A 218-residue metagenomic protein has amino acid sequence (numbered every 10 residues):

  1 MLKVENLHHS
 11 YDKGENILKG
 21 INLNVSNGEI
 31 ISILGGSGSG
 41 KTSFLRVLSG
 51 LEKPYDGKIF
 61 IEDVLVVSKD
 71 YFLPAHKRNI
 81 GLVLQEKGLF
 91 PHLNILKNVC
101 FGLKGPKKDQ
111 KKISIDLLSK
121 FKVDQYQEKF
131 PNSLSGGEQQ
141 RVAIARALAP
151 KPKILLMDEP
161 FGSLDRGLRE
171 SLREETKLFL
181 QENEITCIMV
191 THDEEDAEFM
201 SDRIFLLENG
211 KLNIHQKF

Functional and structural regions predicted by a protein language model:
S49: Helix-to-loop junction immediately C-terminal to a conserved catalytic motif
V64-S68, D109-Y126, K177-L178: Conserved ABC ATPase "signature" region
L65-G81, G105: ABC ATPase NBD coupling module
F130-L134, E138-Q140: Conserved ABC ATPase signature
A149-K153: A short, proline-enriched helix->beta-strand linker immediately N-terminal to the Walker B motif in ABC-type P-loop
L155-E159: Catalytic Walker B motif of ABC-type/P-loop ATPase nucleotide-binding domains
E184-V190: Conserved H-loop
